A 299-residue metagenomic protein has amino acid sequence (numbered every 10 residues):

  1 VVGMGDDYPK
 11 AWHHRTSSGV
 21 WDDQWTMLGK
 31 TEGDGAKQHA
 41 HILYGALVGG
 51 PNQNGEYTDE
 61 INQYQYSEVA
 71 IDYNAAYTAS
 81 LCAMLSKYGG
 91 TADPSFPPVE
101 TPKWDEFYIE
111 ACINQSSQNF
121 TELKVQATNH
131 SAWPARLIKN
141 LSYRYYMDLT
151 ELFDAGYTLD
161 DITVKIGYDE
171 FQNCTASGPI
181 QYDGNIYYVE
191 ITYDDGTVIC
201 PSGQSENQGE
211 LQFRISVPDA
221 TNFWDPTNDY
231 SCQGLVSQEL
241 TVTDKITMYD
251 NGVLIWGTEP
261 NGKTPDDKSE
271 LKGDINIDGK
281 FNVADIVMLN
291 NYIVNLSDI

Functional and structural regions predicted by a protein language model:
V1-G89: Aromatic (Trp/Tyr) and acidic
Y88-F120, L159: Low-complexity, acidic Ser/Thr/Pro/Gly-rich terminal tails and inter-domain linkers that flank the onset of structured
I109, T121-V125, L141-Y143, V189 (+1 more regions): Hydrophobic residues positioned within well-ordered beta-strands of beta-sheet architectures
S116, T128, N140, D161-K165 (+3 more regions): Beta-strand-enriched, solvent-exposed domains that form extended recognition/catalytic surfaces
S117-L149: Short beta-strand elements of extracellular/lumenal beta-sandwich folds
L149-D195: A surface/secretory-pathway sequence property marking extracellular, secreted, or lumenal proteins enriched
G184-V189, T197-C200, Q204-T264: Terminal connector regions
K268-S269, I275-I299: Alpha-helical segments with a strong preference for the paired helices of cellulosomal dockerin domains
